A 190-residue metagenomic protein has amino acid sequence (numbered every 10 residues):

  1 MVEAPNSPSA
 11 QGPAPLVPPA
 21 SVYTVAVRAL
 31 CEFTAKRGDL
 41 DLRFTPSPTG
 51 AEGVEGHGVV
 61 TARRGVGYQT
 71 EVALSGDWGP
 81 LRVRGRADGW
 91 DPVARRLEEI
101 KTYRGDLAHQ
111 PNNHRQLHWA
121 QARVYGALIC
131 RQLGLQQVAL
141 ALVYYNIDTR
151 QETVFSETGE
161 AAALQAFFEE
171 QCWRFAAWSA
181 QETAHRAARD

Functional and structural regions predicted by a protein language model:
M1-R95, A120: Metal-dependent nuclease catalytic cores that hydrolyze phosphodiester bonds in DNA/RNA, characterized by
A35-D41, T102-R104, D148: Short acidic (Asp/Glu) and glycine-rich catalytic loops that position anionic groups and cofactors
S47, N112, T158, A162: Charge-dense, low-complexity intrinsically disordered segments
G58-R64, N113-L142: Metal-dependent nuclease catalytic cores in nucleic-acid-processing enzymes, especially RNase H-like/related
L74, I129, Y144-N146: Short beta-strand segments enriched in hydrophobic/aromatic residues within well-folded beta-rich domains
W78-P80, Q110, L133-G134, R150: Short, solvent-exposed loop/turn segments that connect beta-strands within catalytic domains and beta-strand-rich
G85-P111, Y125: Conserved catalytic cores of phosphodiester-cleaving nucleases, focusing on short active-site segments
T102, G134-D190: ATP-dependent helicase/translocase motor core
